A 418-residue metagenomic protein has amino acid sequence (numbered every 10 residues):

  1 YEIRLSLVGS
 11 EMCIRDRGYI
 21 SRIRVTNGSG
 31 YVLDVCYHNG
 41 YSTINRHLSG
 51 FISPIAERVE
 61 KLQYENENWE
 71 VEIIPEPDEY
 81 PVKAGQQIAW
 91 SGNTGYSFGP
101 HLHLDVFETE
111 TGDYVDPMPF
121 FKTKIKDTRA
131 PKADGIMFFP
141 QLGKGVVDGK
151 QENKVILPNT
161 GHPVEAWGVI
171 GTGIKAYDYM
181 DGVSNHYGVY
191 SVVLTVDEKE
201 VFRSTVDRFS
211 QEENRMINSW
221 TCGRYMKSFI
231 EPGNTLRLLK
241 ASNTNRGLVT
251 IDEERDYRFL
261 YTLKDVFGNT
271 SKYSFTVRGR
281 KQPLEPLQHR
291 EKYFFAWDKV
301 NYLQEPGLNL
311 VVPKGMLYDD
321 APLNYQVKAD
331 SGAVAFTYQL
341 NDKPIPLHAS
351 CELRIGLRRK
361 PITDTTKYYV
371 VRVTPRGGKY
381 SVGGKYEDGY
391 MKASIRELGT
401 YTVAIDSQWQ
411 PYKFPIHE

Functional and structural regions predicted by a protein language model:
Y1-I14: Single conserved hydrophobic/aromatic residue that forms the stacking wall/gate of nucleotide- or nucleobase-binding
R15, Y19-P75: Zn2+-dependent peptidoglycan hydrolase active-site motif and core
G18-I20, E79-S91: A structural signal for short beta-strand/turn segments enriched in small hydrophobics and glycine
K83, K126, F139-K281, G383-Y386 (+1 more regions): Long, low-complexity serine/threonine/glycine- and acidic-rich segments characteristic of extracellular
A89, E108, D178, L263-F267 (+1 more regions): Surface-exposed loop/turn motifs at beta-strand-loop junctions within extracellular Ig-like and Fibronectin type III
P117, D127-I136, G145, S407-Y412: Proline-centered linker/hinge motifs at extracellular inter-domain junctions
E285-D298, L323-Y369, F414-I416: Proteolytic processing hotspots in large secreted/extracellular or virion-associated proteins and select intracellular
P344-Y401: Proteolytic-maturation and junctional protease-sensitive modules
